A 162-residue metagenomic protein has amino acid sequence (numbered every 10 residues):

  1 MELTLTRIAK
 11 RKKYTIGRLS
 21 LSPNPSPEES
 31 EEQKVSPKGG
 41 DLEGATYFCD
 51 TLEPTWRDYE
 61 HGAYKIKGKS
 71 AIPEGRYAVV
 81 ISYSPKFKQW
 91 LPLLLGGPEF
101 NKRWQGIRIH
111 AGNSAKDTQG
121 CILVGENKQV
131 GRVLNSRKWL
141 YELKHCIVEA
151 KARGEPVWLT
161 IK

Functional and structural regions predicted by a protein language model:
M1-P23, D41-V157: Cell wall/extracellular polymer interaction/catalysis modules
N24, K34-V35: Polybasic, lysine-rich low-complexity intrinsically disordered segments
E28-S30, G39-G40: Glycine-biased, low-complexity coil/linker segments
W158-K162: Divalent-metal-activated hydrolytic enzyme cores
